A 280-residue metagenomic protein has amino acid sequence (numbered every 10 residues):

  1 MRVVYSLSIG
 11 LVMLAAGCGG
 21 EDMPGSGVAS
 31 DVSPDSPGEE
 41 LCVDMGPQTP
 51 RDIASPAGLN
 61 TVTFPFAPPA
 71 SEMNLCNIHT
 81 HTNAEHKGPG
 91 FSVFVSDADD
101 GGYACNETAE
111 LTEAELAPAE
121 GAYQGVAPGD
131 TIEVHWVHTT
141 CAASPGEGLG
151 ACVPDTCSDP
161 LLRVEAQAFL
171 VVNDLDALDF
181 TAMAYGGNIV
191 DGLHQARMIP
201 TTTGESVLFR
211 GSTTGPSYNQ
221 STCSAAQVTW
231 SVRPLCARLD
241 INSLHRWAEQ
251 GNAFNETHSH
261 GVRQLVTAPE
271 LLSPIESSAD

Functional and structural regions predicted by a protein language model:
M1-L7: Bacterial N-terminal signal peptides that target proteins for export
L14-G17: C-terminal motif of bacterial Sec signal peptides marking the signal peptidase cleavage site
G19-E21: Bacterial signal peptide processing site
M23-M45, D52, L59, P65-P69 (+2 more regions): Non-catalytic accessory regions used for complex assembly or targeting
P47-A143: Short N-terminal edge-element motif at the start of the domain
P69-N74, H79, T156-D159, L175 (+2 more regions): Non-catalytic macromolecular-recognition regions in eukaryotic signaling proteins
T140-S217: Short helix-loop boundary/capping segments
R210-D280: Long, compositionally biased interface segments
